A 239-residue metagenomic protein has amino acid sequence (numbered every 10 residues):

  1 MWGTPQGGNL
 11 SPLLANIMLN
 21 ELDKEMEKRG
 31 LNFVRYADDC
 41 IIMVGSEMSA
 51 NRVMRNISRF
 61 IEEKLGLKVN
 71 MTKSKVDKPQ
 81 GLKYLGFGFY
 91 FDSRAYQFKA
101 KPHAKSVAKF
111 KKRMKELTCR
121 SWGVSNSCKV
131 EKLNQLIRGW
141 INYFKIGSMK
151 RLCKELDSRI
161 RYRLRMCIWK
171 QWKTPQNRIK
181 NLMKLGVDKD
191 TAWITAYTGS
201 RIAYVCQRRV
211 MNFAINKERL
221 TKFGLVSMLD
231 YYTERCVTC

Functional and structural regions predicted by a protein language model:
M1-C239: Non-catalytic terminal/accessory segments
